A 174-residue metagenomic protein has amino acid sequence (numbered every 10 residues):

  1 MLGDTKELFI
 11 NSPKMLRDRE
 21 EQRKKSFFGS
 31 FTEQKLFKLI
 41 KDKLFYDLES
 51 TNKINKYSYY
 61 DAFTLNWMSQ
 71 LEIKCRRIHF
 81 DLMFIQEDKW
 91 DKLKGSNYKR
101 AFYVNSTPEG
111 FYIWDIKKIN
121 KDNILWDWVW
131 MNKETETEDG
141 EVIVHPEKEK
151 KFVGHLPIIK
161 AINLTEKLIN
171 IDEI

Functional and structural regions predicted by a protein language model:
M1-K53: Acidic-basic catalytic patches of nuclease active cores, encompassing PD-(D/E)XK and other metal-cofactor nuclease
M1-N11, K24, L65, I116-I174: Non-catalytic C-terminal interaction segments of nucleic acid-processing enzymes
R19-F27, L48-S50, C75-N120: Catalytic cores of nucleic-acid endonucleases
L36, I40, A62, L71 (+1 more regions): Hydrophobic beta-strand residues in large extracellular and virion-surface proteins
D42-F45, L65-S69, S96-R100: Short glycine/proline-enriched coil/turn segments at helix->beta-strand junctions
N52-N55, F63: Charged, well-structured alpha/beta interaction segments
S58: Beta-rich catalytic cores
A62-H79: Conserved catalytic cores of phosphodiester-cleaving nucleases, focusing on short active-site segments
